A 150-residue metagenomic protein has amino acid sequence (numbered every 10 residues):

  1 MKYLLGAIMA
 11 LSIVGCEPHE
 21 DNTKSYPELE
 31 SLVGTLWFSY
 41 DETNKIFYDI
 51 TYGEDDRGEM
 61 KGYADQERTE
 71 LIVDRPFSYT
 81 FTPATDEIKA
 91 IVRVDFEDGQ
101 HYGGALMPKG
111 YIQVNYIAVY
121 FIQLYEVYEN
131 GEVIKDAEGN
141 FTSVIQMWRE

Functional and structural regions predicted by a protein language model:
M1-E17: Sec-dependent bacterial lipoprotein signal peptides
I13-T35, G139-E150: Bacterial Sec-dependent N-terminal signal peptides
E42-K45, E59-V127: Contiguous, well-ordered beta-strand patches that form the walls/edges of small beta-barrel/beta-sandwich domains
E54-G58: Structural signal for glycine-centered tight turns and loop->strand junctions in beta-sheet-rich domains
N115-E150: A charged, solvent-exposed segment within the mature domains of Sec-exported extracytoplasmic proteins
